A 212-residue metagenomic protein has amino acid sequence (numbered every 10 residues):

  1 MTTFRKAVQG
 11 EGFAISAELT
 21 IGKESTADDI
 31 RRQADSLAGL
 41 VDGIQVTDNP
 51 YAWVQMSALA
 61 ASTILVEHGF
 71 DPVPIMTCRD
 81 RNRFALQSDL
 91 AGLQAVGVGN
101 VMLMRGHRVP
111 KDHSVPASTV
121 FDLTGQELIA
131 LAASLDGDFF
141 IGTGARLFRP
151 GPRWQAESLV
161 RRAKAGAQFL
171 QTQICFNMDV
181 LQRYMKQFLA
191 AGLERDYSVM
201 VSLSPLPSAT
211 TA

Functional and structural regions predicted by a protein language model:
M1-G43: Conserved N-terminal beta1-alpha1 strand-loop-helix module at the mouth
T2-A7, T26-D28, A52-I64, N82-S88 (+3 more regions): Active-site-adjacent beta->alpha loops and helix N-cap segments on the catalytic face of soluble alpha/beta enzymes
R5-G10, A34-G39, L59-G69, L90-V98 (+2 more regions): Acidic (Asp/Glu)-rich catalytic clusters
F13-D28, P50, P72-F84, F139-Q155: Active-site mouth loops of central-metabolism enzymes
I15-L19, D42-V46, P72-M76, V101-L103 (+4 more regions): Hydrophobic faces of well-ordered beta-strands that scaffold small-molecule active sites in alpha/beta enzyme cores
L19-K23, D48-A52, C78-R81, R105-V109 (+3 more regions): Active-site-proximal loop/turn and secondary-structure-junction residues that shape catalytic pockets, frequently
G106, S118-G137, G144-F148, G192-A212: Active-site pocket-lining/capping segments in soluble small-molecule metabolic enzymes
E127-Q171: Active-site/ligand-binding-proximal alpha/beta "capping" segment
